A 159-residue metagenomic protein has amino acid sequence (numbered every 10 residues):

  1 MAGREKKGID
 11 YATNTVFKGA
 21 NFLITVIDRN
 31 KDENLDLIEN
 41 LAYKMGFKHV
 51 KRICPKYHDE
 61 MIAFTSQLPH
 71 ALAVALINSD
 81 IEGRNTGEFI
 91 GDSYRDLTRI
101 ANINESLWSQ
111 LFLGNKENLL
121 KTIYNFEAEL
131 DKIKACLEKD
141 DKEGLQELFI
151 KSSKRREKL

Functional and structural regions predicted by a protein language model:
M1-V50: Rossmann-fold dinucleotide-binding core
G19-T25, C54, E82, N104: Short, flexible active-site loops
V26, N30, L68, L137-D141: Short coil/turn residues that cap or connect secondary-structure elements
I27-R29, P55, E117: Short, surface-exposed acidic/glycine-rich loop or hinge patches that mediate macromolecular interfaces
D32-M45, Y57-D80, E88-N102, K121-E127: Active-site-proximal catalytic alpha-helix in oxidoreductases
K51-Y57: A short, aromatic/hydrophobic, helix- or strand-capping loop or linear motif that either lines the entrance/gate
N85-R155: Interdomain hinge/lid region at the active-site interface of Rossmann-like NAD(P)-dependent oxidoreductases
K158-L159: Amphipathic alpha-helical coiled-coil segments
